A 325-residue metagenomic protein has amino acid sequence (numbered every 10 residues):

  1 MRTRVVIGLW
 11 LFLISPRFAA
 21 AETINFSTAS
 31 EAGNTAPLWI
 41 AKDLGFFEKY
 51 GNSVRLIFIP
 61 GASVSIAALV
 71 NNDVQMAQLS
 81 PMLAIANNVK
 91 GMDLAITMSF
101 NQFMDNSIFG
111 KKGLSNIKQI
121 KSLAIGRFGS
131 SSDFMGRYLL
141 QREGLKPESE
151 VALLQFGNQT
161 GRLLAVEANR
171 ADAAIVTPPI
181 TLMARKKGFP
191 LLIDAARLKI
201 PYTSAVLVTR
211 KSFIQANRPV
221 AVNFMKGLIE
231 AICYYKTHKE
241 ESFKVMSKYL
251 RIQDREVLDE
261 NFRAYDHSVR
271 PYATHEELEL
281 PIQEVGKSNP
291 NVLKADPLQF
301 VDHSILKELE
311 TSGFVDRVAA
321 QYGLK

Functional and structural regions predicted by a protein language model:
M1-R4: Positively charged n-region of N-terminal signal peptides that target proteins for export
V6-P16: Bacterial N-terminal signal peptides
R17-A21: Sec/Tat signal peptide C-region and signal peptidase I cleavage site
E22-F156, R162-A165, D172-P178, P190-A195 (+1 more regions): Short, glycine-/small- and polar/acidic-enriched structural segments that line small-molecule recognition paths
V54-L56, A152-L154, E260-D266, A295-K307: Short linear loop/turn motifs
M82-L83, L153, T160-L250: Pocket-lining segment of extracytoplasmic ligand-binding domains
Q215-A295: Secondary-structure end/capping motifs
G286-K325: Conserved C-terminal helix/tail region of periplasmic/extracytoplasmic solute-binding proteins
